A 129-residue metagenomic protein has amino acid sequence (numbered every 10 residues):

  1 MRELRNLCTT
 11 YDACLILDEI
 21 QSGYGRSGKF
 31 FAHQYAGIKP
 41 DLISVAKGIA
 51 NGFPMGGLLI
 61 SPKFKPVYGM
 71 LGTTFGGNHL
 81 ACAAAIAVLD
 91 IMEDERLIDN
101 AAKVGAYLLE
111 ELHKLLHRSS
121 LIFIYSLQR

Functional and structural regions predicted by a protein language model:
M1-R129: Conserved N-terminal phosphate-binding loop of PLP-dependent enzymes in the Aspartate aminotransferase
